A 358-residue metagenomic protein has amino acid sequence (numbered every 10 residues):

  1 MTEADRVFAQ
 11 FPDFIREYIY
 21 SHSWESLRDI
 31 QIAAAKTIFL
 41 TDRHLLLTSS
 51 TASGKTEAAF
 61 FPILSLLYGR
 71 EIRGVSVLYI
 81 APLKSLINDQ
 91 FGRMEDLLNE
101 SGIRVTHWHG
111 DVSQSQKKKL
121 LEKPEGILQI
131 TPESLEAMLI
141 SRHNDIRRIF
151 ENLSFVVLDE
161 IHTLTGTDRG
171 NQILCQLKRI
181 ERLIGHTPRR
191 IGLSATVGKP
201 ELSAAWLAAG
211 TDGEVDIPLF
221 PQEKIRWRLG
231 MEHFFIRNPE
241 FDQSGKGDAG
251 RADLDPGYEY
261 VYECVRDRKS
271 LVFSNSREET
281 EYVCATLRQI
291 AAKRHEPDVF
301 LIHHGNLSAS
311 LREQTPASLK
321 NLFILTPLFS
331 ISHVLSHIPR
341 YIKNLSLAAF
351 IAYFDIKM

Functional and structural regions predicted by a protein language model:
T2-T48: Conserved pre-motif I regulatory segment
K36-R43, E57-I72, R93, K178-E181: Walker A/P-loop NTP-binding motif
S65-Q90, L183-T187: Conserved SF1/SF2 helicase motif Ia
S76-Q90, G192, V261-I290: Conserved strand-helix element at the start of the C-terminal RecA-like helicase core
L86-H109, A205-D212, A291: Conserved helix-turn-beta segment of the N-terminal RecA-like "Helicase ATP-binding" lobe in SF1/SF2 helicases
G110-S154, T165, E313: Conserved helix/coil segment N-terminal to the catalytic DExD/H
S115-K118, L307-S330: Conserved helicase ATPase core of P-loop NTP-dependent helicases/translocases
K178, R189-S276: Conserved interdomain linker/interface between the two RecA-like ATPase lobes of SF2 helicase motors
